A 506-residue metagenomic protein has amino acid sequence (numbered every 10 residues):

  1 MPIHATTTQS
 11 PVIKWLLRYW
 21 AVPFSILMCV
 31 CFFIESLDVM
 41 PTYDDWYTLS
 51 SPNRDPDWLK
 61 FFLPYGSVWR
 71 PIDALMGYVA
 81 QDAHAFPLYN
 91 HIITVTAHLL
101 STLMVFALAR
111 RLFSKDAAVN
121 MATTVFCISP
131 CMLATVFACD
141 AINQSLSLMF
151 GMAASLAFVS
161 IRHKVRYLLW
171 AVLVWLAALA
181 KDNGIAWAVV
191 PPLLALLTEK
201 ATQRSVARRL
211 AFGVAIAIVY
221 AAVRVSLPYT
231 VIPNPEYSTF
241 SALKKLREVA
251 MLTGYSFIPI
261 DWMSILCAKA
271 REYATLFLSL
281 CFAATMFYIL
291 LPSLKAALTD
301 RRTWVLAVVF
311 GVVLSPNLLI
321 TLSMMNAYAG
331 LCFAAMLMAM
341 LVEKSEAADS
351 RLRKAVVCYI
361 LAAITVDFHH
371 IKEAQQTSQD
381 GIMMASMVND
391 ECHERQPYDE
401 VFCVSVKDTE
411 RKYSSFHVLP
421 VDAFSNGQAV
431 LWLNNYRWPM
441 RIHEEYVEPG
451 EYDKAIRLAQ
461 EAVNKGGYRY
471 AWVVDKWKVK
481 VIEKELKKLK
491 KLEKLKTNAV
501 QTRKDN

Functional and structural regions predicted by a protein language model:
M1-K14, K490-N506: Short, intrinsically disordered terminal tails adjacent to the first/last structured region
P2-L486: Polytopic membrane enzymes that build or remodel cell-surface glycoconjugates and lipids
